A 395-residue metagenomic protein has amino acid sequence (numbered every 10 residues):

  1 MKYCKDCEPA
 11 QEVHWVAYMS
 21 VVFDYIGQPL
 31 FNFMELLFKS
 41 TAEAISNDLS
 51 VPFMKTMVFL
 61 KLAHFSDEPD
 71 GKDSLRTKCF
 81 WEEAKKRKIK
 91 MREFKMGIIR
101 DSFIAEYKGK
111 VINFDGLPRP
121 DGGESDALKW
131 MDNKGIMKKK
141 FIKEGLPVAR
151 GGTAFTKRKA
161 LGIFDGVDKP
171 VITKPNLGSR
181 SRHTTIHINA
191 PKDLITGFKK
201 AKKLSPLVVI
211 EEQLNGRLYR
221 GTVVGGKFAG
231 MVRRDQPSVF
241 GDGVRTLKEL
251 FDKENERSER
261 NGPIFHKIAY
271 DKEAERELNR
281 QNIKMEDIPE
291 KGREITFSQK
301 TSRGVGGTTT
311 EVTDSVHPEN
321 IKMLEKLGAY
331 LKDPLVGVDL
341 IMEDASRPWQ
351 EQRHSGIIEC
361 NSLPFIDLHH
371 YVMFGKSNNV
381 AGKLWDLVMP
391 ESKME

Functional and structural regions predicted by a protein language model:
K2-A17, E43, R303-S315, A329-L335 (+1 more regions): C-terminal active-site "lid" helix and adjoining low-complexity regulatory extension at the edge of ATP-using catalytic
V21, Y25-G166: Conserved N-proximal alpha/beta basic substrate-recognition cap immediately N-terminal to, or forming the N-lobe
T77, W81, N320-E325, W385: Short, hydrophobic/amphipathic alpha-helical packing segments that form internal helix faces or helix-helix interfaces
R92-K95, T173, V209-I210, V338: General beta-strand structural signal in soluble alpha/beta enzymes
I98-D101, G216-R220, I341-S346: A glycine-rich phosphate-binding loop feature that marks nucleotide/adenosyl-phosphate handling sites
F103-V111, R220-G230, S346-I366: A short beta-strand motif that forms the metal-chelation/ATP-contact edge of phosphoryl-transfer active sites
V111-K272, H317-K322: Active-site nucleotide/adenylate-binding loops and adjacent lid/helix of ATP-dependent enzymes
K253-R347: A long amphipathic alpha-helix within ATP-dependent nucleotide-binding catalytic cores
